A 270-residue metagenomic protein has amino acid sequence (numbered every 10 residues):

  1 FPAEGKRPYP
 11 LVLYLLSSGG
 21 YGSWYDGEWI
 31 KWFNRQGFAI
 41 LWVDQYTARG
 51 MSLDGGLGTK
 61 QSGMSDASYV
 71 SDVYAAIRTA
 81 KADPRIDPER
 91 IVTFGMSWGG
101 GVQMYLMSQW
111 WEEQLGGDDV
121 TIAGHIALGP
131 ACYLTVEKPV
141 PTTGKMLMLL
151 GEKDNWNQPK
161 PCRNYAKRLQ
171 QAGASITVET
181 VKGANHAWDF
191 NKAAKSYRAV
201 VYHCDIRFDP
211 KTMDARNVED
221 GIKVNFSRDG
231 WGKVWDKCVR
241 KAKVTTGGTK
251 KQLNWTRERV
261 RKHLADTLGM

Functional and structural regions predicted by a protein language model:
F1-R7: Short beta-strand-to-loop junctions in surface cap/lid or active-site-entrance loops
L11-A82, K241-A242: Serine-hydrolase catalytic machinery in alpha/beta-hydrolase-like enzymes
Y21-Y25, S65-T142, N155, K160: Primarily recognizes the serine-hydrolase "nucleophile elbow" in alpha/beta-hydrolase and SGNH/GDSL folds
N34-R35, P141, Q171: Residues at the C-terminal ends
L53-G55, P139, D189-K195: Short aromatic-enriched loop/helix-cap "lid" or pocket-rim segments at secondary-structure transitions that line
M148-L150: Short beta-strand/loop motif that positions the catalytic acidic residue of the alpha/beta-hydrolase fold
C162-G173: Conserved loop-alpha-helix segment in the C-terminal half of the alpha/beta-hydrolase fold that carries the catalytic
S175-M270: C-terminal catalytic histidine-bearing segment of alpha/beta-hydrolase fold enzymes
